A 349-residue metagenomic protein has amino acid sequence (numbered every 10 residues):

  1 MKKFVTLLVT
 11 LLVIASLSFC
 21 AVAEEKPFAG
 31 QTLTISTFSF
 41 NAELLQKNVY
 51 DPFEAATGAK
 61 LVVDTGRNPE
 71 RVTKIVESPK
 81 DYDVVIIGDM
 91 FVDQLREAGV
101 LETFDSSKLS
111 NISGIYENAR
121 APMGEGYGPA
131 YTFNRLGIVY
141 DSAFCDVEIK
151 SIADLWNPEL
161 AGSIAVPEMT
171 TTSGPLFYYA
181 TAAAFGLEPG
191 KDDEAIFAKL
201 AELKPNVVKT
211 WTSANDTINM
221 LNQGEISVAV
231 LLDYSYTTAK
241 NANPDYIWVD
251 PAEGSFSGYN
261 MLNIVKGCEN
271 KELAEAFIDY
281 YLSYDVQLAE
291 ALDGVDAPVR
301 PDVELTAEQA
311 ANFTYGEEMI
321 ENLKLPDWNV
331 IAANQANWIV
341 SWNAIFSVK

Functional and structural regions predicted by a protein language model:
M1-L33, V348-K349: Short, low-complexity disordered leader/linker segments with a strong preference for bacterial N-terminal type II
K26-Q94: Early extracytoplasmic/lumenal segment of secretory-pathway proteins
S39-Q46, D81-N222: Extracytoplasmic ligand-binding site segments that recognize negatively charged/polar headgroups
D83-I86, T210, S227-L232, W248: Paired acidic/hydrophobic, glycine-rich loop segments that form the ligand-binding mouth/hinge of periplasmic-binding
F91-Q94, N222, V228-D245: A ligand-binding cleft/hinge motif common to bilobed small-molecule-binding domains
N134, A198-L203, A242-K266: Periplasmic-binding protein-like
N260, V265-L323: Mature extracytoplasmic/periplasmic domains
E321-K349: Conserved C-terminal helix/tail region of periplasmic/extracytoplasmic solute-binding proteins
